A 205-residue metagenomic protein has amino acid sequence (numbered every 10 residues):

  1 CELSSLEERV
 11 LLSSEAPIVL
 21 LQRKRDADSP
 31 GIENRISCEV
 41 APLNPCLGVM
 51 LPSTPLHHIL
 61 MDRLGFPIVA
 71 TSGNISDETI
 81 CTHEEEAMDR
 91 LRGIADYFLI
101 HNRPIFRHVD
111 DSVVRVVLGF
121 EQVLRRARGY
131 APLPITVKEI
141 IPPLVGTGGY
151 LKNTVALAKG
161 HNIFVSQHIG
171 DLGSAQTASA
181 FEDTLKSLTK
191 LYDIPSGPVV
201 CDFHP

Functional and structural regions predicted by a protein language model:
C1-P205: Active-site-adjacent structural elements in enzyme catalytic cores
